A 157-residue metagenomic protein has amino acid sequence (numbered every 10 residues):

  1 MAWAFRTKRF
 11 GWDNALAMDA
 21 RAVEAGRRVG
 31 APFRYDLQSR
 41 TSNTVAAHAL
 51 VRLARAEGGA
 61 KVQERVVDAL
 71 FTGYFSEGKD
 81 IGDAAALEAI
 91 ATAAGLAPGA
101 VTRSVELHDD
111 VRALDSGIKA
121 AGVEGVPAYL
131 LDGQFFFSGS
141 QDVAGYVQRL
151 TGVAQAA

Functional and structural regions predicted by a protein language model:
M1-G73: Structural alpha/beta surface segment adjacent to cysteine/selenocysteine redox centers across thiol/disulfide enzymes
R52, A56-A157: C-terminal cap of thioredoxin/glutaredoxin-like
